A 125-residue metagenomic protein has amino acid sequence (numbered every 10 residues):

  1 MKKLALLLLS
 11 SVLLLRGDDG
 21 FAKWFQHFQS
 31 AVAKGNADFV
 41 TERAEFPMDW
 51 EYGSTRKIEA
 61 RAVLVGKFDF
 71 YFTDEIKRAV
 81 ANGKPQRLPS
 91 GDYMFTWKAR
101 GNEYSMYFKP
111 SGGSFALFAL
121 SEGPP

Functional and structural regions predicted by a protein language model:
M1-L4: Positively charged n-region of N-terminal signal peptides that target proteins for export
L6-L8, Q26: Residue-level detector of transmembrane insertion/anchoring sites
L8-G17: Hydrophobic h-region of N-terminal signal peptides that target proteins for export in Gram-negative bacteria
D18-S30, T41-P125: C-terminal-biased regions
